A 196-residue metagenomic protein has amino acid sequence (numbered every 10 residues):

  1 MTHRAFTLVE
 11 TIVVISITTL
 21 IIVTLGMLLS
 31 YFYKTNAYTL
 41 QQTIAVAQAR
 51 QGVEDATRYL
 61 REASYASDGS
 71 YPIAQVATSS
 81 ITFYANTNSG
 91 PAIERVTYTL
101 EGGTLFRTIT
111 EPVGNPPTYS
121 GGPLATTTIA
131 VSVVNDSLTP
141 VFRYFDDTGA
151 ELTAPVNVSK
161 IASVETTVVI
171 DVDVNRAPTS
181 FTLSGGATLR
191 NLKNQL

Functional and structural regions predicted by a protein language model:
M1-T2, E101-G103, T182: Generic structural signal for short, solvent-exposed loop/turn connectors between secondary structure elements
T2-Y65, L196: Aliphatic-rich helix starts adjacent to a transmembrane/signal segment
I44, T87-S89, V133-L196: Short linear sequence signals and composition-biased patches located at protein termini or domain-edge surfaces
A66-Y71: Internal low-complexity, small-residue/proline-rich segments
P72-V76, V158: A short beta-turn/loop motif at secondary-structure boundaries
V76-E151: Type IV pilin-like appendage domain
